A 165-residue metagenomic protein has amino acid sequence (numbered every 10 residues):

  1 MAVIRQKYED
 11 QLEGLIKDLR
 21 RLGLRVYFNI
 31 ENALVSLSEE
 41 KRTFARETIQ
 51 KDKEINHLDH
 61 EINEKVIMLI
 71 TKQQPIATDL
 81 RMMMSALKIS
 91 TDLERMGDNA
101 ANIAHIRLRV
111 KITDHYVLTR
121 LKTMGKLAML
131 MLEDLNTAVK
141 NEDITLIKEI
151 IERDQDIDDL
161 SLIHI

Functional and structural regions predicted by a protein language model:
M1-I163: Cytosolic, long alpha-helical scaffolding segments
